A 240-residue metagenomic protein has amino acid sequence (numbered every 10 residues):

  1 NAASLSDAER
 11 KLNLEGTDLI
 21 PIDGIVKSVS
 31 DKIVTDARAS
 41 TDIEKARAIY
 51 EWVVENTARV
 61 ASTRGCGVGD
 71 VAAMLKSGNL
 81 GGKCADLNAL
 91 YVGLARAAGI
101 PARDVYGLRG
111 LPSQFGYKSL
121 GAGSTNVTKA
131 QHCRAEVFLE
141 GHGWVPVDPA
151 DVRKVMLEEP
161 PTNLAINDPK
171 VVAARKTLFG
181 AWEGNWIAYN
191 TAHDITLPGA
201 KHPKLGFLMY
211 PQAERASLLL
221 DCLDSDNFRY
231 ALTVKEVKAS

Functional and structural regions predicted by a protein language model:
N1-G78: Acidic low-complexity segments
N1-I22, T177-I187, H193-S240: Secretory-pathway-linked proteins and extracytosolic
N13, Y50-W52, R59, Y91 (+3 more regions): Aromatic side chains
A46-I49, L80-A95: Active-site nucleophilic cysteine motif
A73-K76, L80, F115-L120: Short catalytic-site patches enriched in acidic/histidine residues that coordinate or position cofactors/metals
A89-K201: Hydrophobic/aromatic-rich core segments of domains that either
